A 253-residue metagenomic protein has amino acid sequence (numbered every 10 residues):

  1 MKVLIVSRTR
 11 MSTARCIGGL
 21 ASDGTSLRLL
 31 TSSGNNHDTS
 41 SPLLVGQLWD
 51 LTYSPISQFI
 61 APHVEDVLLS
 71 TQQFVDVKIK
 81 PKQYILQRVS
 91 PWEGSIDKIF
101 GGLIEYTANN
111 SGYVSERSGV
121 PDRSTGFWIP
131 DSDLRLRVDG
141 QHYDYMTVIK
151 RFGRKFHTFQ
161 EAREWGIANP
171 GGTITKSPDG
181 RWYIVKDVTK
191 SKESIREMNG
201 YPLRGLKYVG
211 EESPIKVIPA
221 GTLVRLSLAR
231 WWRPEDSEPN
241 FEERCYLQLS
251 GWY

Functional and structural regions predicted by a protein language model:
M1, I56, K80-Y253: Nucleic-acid-binding small beta-barrel platforms of the OB/S1 family and closely associated recruitment extensions
M1-S54: N-terminal ordered "arm"
R10, G24-S26, Q58, F74 (+1 more regions): Generic "edge-of-domain/loop-turn" microfeature
S32, P42-L44, V64-D66, P239-N240: Surface-exposed beta-strand edges and their flanking turn/coil or helix-capping segments
G46, V67-L69, Q87: Generic alpha-helical propensity signal that fires on short helical segments and nearby coil/disordered stretches
I56-L69: Short, Lys/Arg- and Gly-enriched loop/turn segments at beta-strand edges
T71-P81: Short, charged amphipathic alpha-helical surface segments
